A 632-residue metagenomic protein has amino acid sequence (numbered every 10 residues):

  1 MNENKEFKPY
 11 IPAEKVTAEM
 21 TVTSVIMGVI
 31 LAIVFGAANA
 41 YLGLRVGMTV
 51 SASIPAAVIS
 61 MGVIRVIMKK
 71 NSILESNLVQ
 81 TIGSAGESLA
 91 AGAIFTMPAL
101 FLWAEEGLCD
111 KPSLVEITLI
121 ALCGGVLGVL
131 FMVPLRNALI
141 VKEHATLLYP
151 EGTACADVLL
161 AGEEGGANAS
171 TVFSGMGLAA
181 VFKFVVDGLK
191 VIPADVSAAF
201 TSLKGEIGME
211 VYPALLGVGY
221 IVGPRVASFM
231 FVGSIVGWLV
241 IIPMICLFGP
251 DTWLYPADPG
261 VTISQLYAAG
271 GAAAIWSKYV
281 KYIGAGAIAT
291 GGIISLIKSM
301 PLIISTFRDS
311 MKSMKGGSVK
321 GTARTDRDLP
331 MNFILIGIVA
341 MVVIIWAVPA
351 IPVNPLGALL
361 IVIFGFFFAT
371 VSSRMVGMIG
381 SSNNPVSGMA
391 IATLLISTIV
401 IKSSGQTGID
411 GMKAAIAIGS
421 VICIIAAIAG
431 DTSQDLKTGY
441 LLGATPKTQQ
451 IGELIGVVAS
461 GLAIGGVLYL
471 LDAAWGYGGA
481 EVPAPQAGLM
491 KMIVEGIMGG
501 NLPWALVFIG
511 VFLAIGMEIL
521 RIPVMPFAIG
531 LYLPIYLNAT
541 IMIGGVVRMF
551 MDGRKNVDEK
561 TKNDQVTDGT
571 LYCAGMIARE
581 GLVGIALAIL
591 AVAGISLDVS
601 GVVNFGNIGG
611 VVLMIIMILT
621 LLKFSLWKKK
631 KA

Functional and structural regions predicted by a protein language model:
M1-A632: Alpha-helical multipass membrane-protein architecture
